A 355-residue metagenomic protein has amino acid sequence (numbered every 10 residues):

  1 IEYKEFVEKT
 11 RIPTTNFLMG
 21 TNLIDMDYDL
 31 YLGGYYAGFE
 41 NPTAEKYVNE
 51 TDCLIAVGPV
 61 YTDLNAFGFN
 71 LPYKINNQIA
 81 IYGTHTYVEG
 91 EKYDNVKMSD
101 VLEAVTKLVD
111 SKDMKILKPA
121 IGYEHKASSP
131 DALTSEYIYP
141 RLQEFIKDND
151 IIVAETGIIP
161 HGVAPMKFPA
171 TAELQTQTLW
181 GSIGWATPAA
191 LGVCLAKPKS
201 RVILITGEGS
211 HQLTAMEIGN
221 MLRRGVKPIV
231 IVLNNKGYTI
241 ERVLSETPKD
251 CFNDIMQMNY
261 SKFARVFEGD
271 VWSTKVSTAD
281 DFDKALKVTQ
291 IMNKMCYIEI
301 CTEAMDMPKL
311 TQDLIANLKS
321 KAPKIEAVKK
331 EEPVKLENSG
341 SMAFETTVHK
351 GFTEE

Functional and structural regions predicted by a protein language model:
I1-F6, A66-F69, R141, E217-N220 (+1 more regions): A short acidic, amphipathic alpha-helical/loop segment
I1-T14, Y139-I151: A short, flexible N-terminal coil/short beta segment enriched in small residues
K4-R11, N65-H85, T171-A172, L310-E326: A short, gly/pro- and small-residue-rich
I12-M19, I79-Y82, V230-L233: Short internal beta-strands
G20-P119, L244-S245, Q290: Glycine-rich, acidic loop regions that bind phosphate or pyrophosphate groups
D29, K118-V193, K199: Active-site diphosphate/adenylate-binding microenvironment
A37-F39, E89, S99-L102, H161-E355: Thiamine diphosphate
C53, I151, R201-I203: Structural motif
